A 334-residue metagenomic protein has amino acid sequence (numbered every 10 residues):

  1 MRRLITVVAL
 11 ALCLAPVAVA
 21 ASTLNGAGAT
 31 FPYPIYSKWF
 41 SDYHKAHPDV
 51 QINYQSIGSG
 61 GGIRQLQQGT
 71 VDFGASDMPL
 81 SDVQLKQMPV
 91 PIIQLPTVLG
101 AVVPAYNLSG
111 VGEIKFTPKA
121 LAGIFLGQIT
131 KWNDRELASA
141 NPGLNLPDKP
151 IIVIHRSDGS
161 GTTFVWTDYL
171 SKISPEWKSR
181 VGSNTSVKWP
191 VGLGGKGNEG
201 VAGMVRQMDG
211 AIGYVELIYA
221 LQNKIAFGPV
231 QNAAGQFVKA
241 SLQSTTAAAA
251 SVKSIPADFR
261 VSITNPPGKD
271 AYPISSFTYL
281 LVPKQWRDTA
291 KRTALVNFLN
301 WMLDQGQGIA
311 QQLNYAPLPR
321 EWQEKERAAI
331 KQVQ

Functional and structural regions predicted by a protein language model:
M1-R2: N-terminal secretory signal peptides that target proteins for export/translocation
I5-T6, L295: Sequence-pattern detector for short linear motifs and compositional/periodic biases rather than a specific fold
T6-V17: Bacterial N-terminal signal peptides
A20-Q334: Flexible loop/hinge segments at secondary-structure junctions
